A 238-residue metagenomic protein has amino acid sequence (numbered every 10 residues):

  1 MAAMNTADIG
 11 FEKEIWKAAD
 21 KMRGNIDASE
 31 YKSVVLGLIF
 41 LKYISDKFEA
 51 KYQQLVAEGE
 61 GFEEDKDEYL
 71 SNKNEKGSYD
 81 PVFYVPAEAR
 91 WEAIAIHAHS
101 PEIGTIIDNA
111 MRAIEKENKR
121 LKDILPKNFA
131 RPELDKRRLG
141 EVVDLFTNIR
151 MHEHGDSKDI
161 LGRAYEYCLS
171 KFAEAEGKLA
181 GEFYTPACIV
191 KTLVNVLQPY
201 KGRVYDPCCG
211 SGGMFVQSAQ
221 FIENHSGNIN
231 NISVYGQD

Functional and structural regions predicted by a protein language model:
M1-Y200: Non-catalytic, mostly N-terminal accessory regions of nucleic-acid modification and defense proteins
L179-D238: Conserved S-adenosyl-L-methionine
